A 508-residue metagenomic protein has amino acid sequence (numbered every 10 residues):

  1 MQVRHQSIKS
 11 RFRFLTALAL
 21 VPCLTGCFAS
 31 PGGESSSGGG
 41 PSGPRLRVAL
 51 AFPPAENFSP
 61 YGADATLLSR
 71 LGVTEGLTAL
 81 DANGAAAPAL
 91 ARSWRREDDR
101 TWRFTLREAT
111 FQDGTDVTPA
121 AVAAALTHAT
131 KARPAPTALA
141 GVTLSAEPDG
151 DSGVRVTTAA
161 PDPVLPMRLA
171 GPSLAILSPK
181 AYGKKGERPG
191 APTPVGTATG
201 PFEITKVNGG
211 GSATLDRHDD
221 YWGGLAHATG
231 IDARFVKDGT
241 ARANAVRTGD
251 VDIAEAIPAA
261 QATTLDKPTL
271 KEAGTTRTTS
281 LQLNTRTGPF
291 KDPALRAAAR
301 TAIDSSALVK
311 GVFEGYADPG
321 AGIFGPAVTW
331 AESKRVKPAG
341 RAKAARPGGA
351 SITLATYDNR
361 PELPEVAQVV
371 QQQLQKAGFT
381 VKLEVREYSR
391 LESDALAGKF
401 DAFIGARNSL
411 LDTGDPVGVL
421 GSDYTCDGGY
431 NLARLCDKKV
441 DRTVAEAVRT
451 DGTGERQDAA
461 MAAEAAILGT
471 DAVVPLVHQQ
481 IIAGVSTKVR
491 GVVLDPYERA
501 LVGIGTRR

Functional and structural regions predicted by a protein language model:
A49-D98, T127, T197: N-terminal lobe/hinge region of extracytoplasmic solute-binding protein
T137-Y182, K206: Surface-exposed binding/hinge segments that line and control ligand-binding clefts or catalytic entry sites
A170-G224: Gly/Pro-rich hinge or "lid" segments in bacterial periplasmic/extracellular proteins
H218-T263: Ligand-site clamp/hinge motif
R286-A327, E365, I467-A472: Periplasmic-binding protein-like
E314-G348, R360-E362: Structural transition elements
S389-R390, G421-S486: Extracytoplasmic/peripheral linker and loop segments enriched in polar/acidic and small residues with frequent Thr/Pro
A483-R508: Long beta-strand-rich cores associated with HINT superfamily self-processing modules
